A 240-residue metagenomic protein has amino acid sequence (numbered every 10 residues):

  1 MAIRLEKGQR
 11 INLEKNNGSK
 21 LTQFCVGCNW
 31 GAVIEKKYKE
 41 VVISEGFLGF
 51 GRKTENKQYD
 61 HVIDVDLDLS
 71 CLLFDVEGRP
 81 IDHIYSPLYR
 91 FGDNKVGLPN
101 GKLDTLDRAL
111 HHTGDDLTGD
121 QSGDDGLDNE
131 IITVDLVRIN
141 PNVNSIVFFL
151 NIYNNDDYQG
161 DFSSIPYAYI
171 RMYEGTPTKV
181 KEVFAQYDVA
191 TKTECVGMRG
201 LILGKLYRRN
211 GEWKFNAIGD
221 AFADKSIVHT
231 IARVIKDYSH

Functional and structural regions predicted by a protein language model:
M1-S145, F149-H240: Intrinsic-disorder/low-complexity signal
